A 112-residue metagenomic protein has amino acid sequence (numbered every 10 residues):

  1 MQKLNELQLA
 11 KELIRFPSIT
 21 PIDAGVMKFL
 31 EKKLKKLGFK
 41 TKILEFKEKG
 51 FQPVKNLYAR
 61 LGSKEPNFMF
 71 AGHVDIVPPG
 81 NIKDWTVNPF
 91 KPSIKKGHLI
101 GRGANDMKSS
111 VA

Functional and structural regions predicted by a protein language model:
Q2-R102: Acidic/His- and Gly-rich active-site-bordering loop/insert found across diverse amide/peptide-bond hydrolases
G103-A112: Active-site alpha-helical elements of protease catalytic centers
